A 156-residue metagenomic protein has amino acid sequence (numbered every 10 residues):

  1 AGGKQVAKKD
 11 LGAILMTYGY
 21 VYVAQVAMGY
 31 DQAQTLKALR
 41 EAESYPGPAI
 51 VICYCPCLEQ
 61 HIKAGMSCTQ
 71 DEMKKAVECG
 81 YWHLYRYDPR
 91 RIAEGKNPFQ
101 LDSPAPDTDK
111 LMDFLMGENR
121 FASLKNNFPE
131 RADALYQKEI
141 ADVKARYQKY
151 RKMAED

Functional and structural regions predicted by a protein language model:
A1-Y45, M116-S123, P129: Conserved thiamine diphosphate
K8, I14, V26, S123 (+1 more regions): Thiamine diphosphate
T35-R131, K138, R151-M153: Glycine/aspartate-rich loop-and-adjacent alpha/beta segment that forms the canonical ThDP
